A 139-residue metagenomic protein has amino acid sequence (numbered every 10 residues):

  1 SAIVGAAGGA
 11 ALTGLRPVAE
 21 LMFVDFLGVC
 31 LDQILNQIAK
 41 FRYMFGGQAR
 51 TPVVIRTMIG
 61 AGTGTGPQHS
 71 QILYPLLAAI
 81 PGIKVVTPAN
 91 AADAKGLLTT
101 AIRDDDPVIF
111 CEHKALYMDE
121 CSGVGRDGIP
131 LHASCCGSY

Functional and structural regions predicted by a protein language model:
S1-A2, G8-Y139: Conserved thiamine diphosphate
